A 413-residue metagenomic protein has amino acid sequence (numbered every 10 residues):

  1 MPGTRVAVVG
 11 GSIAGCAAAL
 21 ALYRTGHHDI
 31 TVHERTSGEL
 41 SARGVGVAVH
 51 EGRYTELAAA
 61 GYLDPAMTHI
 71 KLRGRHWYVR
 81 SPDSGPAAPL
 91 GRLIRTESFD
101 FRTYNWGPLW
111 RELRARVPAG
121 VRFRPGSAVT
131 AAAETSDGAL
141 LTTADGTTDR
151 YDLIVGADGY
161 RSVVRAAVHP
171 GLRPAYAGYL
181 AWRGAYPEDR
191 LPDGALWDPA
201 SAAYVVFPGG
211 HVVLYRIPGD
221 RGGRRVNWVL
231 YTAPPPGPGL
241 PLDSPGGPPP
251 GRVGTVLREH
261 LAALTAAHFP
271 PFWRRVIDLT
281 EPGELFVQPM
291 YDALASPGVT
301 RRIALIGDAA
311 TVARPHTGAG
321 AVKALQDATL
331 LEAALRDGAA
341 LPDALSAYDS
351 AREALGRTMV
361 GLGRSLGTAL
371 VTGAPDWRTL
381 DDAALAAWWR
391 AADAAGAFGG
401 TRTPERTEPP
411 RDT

Functional and structural regions predicted by a protein language model:
P2-G3, P65-I70, A87, V299 (+2 more regions): C-terminal helical "tail/cap" subdomain of flavin- and related membrane-associated enzymes
R5, H28-T31, R225: Residues at the starts of beta-strands that form the adenosine-phosphate
A7-T25, V155-G156, T280-S365: Conserved mid-domain beta->alpha element of the FAD-binding
A14, G38, R161: Conserved Rossmann-like nucleotide-cofactor binding loop
Y23-R43: Glycine-rich FAD pyrophosphate-binding loop
G38-R116: Active-site-adjacent segment of FAD-dependent monooxygenases/related oxidoreductases
D83, D100, W110-A267: Conserved FAD-binding catalytic core of PHBH/FMO-like flavoproteins
R216-D220, T232-T317: FAD/FMN-dependent oxidoreductases across multiple families
